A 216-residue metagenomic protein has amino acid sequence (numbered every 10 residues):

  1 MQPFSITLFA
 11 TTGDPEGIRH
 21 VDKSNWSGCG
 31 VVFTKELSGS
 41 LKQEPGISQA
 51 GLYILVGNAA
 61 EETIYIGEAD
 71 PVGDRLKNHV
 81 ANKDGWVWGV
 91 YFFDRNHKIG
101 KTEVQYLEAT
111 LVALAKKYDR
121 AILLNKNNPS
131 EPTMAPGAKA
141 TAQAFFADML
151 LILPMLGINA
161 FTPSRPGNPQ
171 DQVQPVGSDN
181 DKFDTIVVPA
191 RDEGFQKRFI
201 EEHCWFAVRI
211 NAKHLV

Functional and structural regions predicted by a protein language model:
M1-A50, N58, E62, V72-V216: Boundary/linker segments flanking structured domains
I54: Basic, Lys/Arg-rich alpha-helical nucleic-acid-recognition elements, primarily the DNA-binding modules of transcription
Y65-G67: Conserved catalytic cores of phosphodiester-cleaving nucleases, focusing on short active-site segments
